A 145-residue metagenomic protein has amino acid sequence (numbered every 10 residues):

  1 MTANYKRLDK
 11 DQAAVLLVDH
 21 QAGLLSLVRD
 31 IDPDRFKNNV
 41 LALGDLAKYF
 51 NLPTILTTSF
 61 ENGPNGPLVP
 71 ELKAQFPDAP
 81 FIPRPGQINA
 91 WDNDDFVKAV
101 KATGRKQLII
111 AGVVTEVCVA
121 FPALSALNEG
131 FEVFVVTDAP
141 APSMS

Functional and structural regions predicted by a protein language model:
M1-G86, E132-V135: Active-site acidic carboxylates
A3-N4, L68-P70, W91-A99, V119-P122: Short, charged beta->alpha transition segments
F36, E61, N89, T115 (+1 more regions): Charged, low-complexity surface patches
N65, G86-N93, V113-E116: A general structural motif
F81-G104: Glycine-rich oxoanion-binding loops at beta->alpha junctions
Q107-S145: A contiguous pocket-lining binding segment that forms or flanks enzyme active sites
